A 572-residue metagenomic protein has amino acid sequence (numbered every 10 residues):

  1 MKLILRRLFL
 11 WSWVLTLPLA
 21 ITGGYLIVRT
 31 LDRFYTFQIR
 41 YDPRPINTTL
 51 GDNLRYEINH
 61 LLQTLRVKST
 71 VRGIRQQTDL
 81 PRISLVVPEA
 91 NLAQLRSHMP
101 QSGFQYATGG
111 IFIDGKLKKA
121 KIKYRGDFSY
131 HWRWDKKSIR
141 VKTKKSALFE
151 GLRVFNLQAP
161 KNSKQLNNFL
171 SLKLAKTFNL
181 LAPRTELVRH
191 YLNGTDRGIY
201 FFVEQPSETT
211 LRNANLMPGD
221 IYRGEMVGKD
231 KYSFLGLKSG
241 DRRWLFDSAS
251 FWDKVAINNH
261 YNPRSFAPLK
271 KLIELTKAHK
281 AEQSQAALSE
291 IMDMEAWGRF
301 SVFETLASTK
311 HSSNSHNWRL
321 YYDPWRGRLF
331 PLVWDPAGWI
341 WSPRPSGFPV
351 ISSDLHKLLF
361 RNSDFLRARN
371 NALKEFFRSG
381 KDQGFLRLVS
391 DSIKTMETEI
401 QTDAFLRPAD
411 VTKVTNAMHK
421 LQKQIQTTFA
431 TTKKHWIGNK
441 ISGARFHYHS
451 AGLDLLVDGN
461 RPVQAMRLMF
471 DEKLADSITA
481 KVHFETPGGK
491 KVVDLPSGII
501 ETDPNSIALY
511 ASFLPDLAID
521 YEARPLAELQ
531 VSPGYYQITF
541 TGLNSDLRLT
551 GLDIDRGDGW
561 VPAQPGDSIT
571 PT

Functional and structural regions predicted by a protein language model:
K2-K116, Q383-T572: Regulatory N- and C-terminal appendages and interdomain linkers associated with kinase/kinase-like NTP transferase
D32, K254, H260-S313, L320 (+1 more regions): Middle-to-C-terminal accessory/interaction subdomains
S102-K161: Conserved oxyanion/phosphate-binding beta-strand-loop segments in alpha/beta enzyme cores
R133, A159-A182: A conserved alpha-helical element in kinase catalytic cores
R140-K142, N156-Q158, R189, G198-F202 (+4 more regions): Structural recognition of the beta-strand scaffold that forms the well-ordered cores of secreted hydrolase catalytic
L152-S163, V255-N258, N262-S265: Short histidine-centered catalytic/ligand-binding loop motif
V154, L180-Y191, S284-L288, W318 (+1 more regions): Surface-exposed patches in mature extracellular/periplasmic domains of secreted proteins
L180-P183, D196-R299, I393: Internal "kinase-insert"/substrate-recognition segments embedded within catalytic cores of ATP-dependent enzymes
